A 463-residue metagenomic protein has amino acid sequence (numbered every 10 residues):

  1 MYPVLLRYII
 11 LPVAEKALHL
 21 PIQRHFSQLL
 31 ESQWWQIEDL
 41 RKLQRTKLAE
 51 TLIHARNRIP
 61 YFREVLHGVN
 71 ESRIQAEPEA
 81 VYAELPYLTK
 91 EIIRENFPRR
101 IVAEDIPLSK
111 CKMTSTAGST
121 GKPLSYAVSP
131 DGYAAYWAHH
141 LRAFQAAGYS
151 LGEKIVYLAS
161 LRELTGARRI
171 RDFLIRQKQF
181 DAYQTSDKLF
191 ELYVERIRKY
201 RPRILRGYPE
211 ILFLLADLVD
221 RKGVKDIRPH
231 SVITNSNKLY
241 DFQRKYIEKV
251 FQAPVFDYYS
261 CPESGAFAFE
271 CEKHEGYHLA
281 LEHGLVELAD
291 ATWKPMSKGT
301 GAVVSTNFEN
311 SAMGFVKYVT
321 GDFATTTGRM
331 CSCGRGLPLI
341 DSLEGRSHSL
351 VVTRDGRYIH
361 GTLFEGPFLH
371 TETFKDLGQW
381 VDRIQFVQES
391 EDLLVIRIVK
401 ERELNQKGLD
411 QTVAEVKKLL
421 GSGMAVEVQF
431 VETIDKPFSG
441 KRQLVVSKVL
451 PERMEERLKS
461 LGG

Functional and structural regions predicted by a protein language model:
M1-S115, K122-Y136, L141-E153, A167 (+8 more regions): Nucleotide 5′-phosphate-binding alpha/beta core
E50, L161-A280: Conserved adenylate-forming
A55, T116, I155, L205 (+6 more regions): Residue-level signal for inorganic ion chemistry
K154-V156, V304: Conserved beta-strand elements of the Class I
Q177, V255, V286, A425-V428: Generic structural signal for residues in well-ordered beta-strands
L205, E309-S422: AMP-binding/adenylate-forming catalytic core of the ANL superfamily
L239-C331, S347: Conserved AMP-binding/adenylate-forming
